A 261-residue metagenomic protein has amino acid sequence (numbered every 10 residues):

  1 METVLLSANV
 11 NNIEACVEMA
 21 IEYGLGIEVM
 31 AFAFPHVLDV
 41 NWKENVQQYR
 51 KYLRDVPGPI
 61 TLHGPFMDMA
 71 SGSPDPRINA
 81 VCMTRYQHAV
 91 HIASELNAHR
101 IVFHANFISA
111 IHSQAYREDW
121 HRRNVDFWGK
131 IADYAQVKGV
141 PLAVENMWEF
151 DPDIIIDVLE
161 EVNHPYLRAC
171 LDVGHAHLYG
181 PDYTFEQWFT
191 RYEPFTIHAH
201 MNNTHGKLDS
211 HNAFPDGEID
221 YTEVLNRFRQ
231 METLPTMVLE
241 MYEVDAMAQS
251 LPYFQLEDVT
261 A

Functional and structural regions predicted by a protein language model:
M1-H88, S94, E257-A261: N-terminal pre-domain/capping segments
E2-A8, L25-V29, I60-G64, I101-F103 (+4 more regions): Hydrophobic faces of well-ordered beta-strands that scaffold small-molecule active sites in alpha/beta enzyme cores
E2-T3, E14-Y23, P152, I156-E160 (+2 more regions): Histidine-acidic metal/acid-base catalytic patches
S7-N11, M30-F34, P65-M67, N106-I108 (+4 more regions): Active-site beta-loop-alpha junctions enriched in small/polar residues
P35-V37, D68-S73, S109-Q114, H177-G180 (+1 more regions): A short acidic, helix-capping loop that chelates divalent metal ions and anchors anionic groups
V37-V40, E145-P152, H175-Y183: Active-site glycine- and acidic-residue-rich loops that bind and position anionic ligands or nucleotide-like cofactors
N41-Q47, I78-Y86, R117-V125, P181-T190 (+1 more regions): Charged helix-capping and loop-helix junction motifs
G72-R168: Active-site acidic/histidine proton-transfer and metal-coordination neighborhood in alpha/beta enzyme cores
